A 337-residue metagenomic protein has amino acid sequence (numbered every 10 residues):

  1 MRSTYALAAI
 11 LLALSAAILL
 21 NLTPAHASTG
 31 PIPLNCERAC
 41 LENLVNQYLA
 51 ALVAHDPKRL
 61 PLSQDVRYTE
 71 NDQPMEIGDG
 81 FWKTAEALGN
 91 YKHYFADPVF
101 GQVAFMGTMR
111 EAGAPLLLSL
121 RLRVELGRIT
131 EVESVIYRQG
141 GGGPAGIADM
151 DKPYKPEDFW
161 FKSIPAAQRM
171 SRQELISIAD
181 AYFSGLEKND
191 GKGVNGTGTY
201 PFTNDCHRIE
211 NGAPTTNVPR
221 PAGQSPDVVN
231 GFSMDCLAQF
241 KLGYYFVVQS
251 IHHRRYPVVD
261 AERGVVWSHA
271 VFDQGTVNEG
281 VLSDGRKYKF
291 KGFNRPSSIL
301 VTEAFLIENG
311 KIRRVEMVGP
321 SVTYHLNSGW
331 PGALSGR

Functional and structural regions predicted by a protein language model:
M1-T4: Positively charged n-region of N-terminal signal peptides that target proteins for export
A8-N21: Bacterial N-terminal signal peptides
A25-R337: C-terminal and inter-domain tail/linker signature
